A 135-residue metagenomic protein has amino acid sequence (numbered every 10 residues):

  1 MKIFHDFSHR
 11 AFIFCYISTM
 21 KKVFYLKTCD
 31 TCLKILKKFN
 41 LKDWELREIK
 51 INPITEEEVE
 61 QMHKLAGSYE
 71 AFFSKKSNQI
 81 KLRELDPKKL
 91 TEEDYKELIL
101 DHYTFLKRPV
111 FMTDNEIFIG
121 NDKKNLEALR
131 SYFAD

Functional and structural regions predicted by a protein language model:
M1-H9: Cationic, amphipathic, low-complexity segments that mediate targeting or membrane/lipid association
I13-I17: Short, positively charged and aromatic/hydrophobic N-terminal segments
M20-L41, L46-I49: Local sequence-structure signature of Cys/Sec-based thiol-disulfide redox active-site neighborhoods
N52-L129, F133-D135: Thiol/selenol-based redox catalytic cores and closely related redox-interacting motifs
